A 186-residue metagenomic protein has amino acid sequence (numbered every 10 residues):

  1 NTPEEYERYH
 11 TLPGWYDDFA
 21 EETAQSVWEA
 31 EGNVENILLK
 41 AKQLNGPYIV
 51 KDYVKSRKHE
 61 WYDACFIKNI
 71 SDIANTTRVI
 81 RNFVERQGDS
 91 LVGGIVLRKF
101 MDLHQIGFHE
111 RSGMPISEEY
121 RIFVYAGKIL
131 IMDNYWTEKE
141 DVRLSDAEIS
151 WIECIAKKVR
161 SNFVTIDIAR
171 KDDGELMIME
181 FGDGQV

Functional and structural regions predicted by a protein language model:
P3-E119, F123, L130-C154: Active-site nucleotide/adenylate-binding loops and adjacent lid/helix of ATP-dependent enzymes
F123-V124, I129-L130, S161-V186: Conserved metal-phosphate-binding beta-hairpin within the catalytic cores of diverse ATP-dependent phosphoryl-transfer
V142-G174: Glycine/small-residue-rich hydrophobic helix-like segments
